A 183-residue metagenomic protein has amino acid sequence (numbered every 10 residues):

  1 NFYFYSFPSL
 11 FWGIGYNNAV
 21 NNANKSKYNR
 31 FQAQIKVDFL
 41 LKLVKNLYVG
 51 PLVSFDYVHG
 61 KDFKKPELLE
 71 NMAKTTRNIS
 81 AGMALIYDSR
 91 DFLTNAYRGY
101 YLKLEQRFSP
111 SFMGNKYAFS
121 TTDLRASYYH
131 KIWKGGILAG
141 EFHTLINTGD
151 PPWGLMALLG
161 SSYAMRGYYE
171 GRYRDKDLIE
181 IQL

Functional and structural regions predicted by a protein language model:
N1-N78, G82, S161-Y163, G171-I179: Gram-negative/organellar outer-membrane beta-barrel architecture
N78-Q182: C-terminal outer-membrane beta-barrel translocator/porin domains of Gram-negative envelope proteins and their
